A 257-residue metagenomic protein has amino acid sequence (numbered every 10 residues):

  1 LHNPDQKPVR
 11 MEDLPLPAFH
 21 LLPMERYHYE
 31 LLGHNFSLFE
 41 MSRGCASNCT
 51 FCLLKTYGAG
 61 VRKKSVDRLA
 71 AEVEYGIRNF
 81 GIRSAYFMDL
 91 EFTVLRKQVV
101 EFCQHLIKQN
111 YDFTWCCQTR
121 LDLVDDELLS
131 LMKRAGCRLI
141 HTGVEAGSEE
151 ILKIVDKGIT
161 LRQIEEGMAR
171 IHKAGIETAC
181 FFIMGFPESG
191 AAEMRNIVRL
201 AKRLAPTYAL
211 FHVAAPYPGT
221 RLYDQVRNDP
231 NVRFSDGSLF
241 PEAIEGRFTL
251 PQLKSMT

Functional and structural regions predicted by a protein language model:
L1, Q6-K7, H28, E177 (+1 more regions): C-terminal accessory regions of radical SAM enzymes
L1-P23: Flexible, acidic/Gly-rich N-terminal and inter-domain linker regions that tether and position cofactor-handling modules
P4-D5, L14, V99-V100, L128-L129 (+1 more regions): Short aromatic-enriched loop/helix-cap "lid" or pocket-rim segments at secondary-structure transitions that line
F19-A179, N196-R199: Radical SAM [4Fe-4S] cluster-binding motif and immediate context
E40-S42, M184-F186, P251-Q252: Short, well-ordered beta-strand elements within core beta-sheets of diverse protein domains
A46, E145, P187, R221 (+1 more regions): Gly/Ser/Thr-rich beta-alpha loop segments that engage phosphate groups in nucleotides
M88-V94, R120-L121, I183-E188, H212-R221: Short, solvent-exposed turn/loop segments enriched in Gly/Ser/Thr/Pro and often Arg
